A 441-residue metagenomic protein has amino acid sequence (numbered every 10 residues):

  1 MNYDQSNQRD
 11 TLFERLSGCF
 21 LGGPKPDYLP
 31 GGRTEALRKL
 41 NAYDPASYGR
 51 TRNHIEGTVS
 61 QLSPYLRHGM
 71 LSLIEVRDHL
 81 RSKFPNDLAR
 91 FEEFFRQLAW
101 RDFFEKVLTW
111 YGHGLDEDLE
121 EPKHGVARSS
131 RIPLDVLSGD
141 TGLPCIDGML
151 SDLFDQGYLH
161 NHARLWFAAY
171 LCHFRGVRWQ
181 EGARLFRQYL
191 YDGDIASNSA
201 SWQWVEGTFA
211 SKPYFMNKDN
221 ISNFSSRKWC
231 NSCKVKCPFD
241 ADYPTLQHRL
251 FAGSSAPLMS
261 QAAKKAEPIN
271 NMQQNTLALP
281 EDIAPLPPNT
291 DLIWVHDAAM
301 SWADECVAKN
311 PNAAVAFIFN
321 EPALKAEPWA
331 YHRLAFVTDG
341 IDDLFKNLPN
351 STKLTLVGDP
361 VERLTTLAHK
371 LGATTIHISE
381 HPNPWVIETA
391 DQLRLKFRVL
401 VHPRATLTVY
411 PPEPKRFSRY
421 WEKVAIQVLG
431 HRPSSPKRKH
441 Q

Functional and structural regions predicted by a protein language model:
M1-R96, W100, W110-K123, S151-D155 (+5 more regions): Trp/Phe/Arg-rich N-terminal binding region typifying the photolyase-homology
L73, F91, G142, L159 (+2 more regions): Hydrophobic (often cysteine-bearing) scaffold residues that line and stabilize catalytic clefts of nucleotide/cofactor
F103: Active-site-adjacent helix/loop patches that line small-molecule binding or acyl-intermediate pockets
D118-D135: Active-site-proximal, glycine-rich beta->alpha crossover segments in alpha/beta enzymes that shape flexible
R131-L153: Helix-hairpin-helix/helix-loop-helix acidic hairpins
L150-G182, F186: Conserved catalytic-core segments centered on acid/base and nucleophilic motifs
L190-L258: C-terminal, helix-dominated tail/subdomain
